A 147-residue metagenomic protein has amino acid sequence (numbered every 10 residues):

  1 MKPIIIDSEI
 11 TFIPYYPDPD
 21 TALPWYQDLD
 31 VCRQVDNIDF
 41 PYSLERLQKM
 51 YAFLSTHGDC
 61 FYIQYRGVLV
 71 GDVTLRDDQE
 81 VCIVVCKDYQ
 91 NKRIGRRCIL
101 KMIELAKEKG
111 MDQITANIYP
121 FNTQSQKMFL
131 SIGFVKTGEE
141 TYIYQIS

Functional and structural regions predicted by a protein language model:
M1-A52: A short, well-structured alpha-helix characteristic of acyl/acetyltransferase catalytic modules
D7-S8, Q64-R66, Q145-S147: Active-site beta-strand termini and strand-to-loop segments that position acidic
Y15, V85, I118: Hydrophobic adenine-recognition pocket in adenosine-nucleotide-binding enzymes
N37-D88: Acetyl-CoA-dependent GNAT
N91-A106, T123-S131: Conserved acetyl-CoA-binding loop-helix of GNAT-fold acetyltransferases
A106-I118: Conserved GNAT acetyl-CoA-binding A-motif
N117, L130-S147: Conserved catalytic-core motifs of GNAT/GCN5-like acyltransferases
